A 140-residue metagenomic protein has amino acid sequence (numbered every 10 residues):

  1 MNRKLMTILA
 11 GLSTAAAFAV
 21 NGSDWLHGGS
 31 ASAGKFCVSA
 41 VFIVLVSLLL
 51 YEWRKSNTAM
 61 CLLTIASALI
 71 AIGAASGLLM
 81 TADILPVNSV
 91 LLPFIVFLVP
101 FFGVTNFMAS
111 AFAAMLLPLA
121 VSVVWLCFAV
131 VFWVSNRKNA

Functional and structural regions predicted by a protein language model:
M1-F42: Transmembrane alpha-helical insertion/packing segments
M1-K4, I8-T14, V46, M60-L79: Transmembrane alpha-helical segments of multi-pass membrane proteins
F18-G29, E52, A75-L85: Juxtamembrane "helix-exit" motif on the non-cytosolic side of transmembrane helices
V38-I65: Canonical alpha-helical transmembrane segments
V44-W53, G77-L79, F101-A109: Alpha-helical transmembrane segments in multipass membrane proteins, preferentially the mid-helix core
L45-L48, P118-A140: Transmembrane alpha-helical segments in integral membrane proteins
L79-P100: Juxtamembrane non-transmembrane "cap" segments at the membrane-aqueous interface of multi-pass membrane proteins
F102-L126: Hydrophobic alpha-helical transmembrane segments
